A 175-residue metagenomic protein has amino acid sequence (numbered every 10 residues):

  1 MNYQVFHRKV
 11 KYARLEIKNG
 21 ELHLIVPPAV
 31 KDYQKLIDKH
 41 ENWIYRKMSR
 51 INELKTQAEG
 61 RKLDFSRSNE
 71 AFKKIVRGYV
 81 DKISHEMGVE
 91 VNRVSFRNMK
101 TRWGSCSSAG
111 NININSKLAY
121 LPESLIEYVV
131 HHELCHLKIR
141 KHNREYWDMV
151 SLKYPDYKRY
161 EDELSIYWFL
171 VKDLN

Functional and structural regions predicted by a protein language model:
M1-Y128, L137-N175: Active-site-proximal or metal-binding-adjacent scaffold patches in catalytic folds
E133: Walker B catalytic acidic pair
